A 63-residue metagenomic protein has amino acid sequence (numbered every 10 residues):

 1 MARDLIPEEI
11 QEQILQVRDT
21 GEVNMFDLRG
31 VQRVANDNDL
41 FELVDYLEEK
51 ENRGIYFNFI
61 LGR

Functional and structural regions predicted by a protein language model:
M1-L28: N-terminal acidic leader/helix
F26-R63: Short, charge-rich amphipathic interface segments used for partner binding and complex assembly
